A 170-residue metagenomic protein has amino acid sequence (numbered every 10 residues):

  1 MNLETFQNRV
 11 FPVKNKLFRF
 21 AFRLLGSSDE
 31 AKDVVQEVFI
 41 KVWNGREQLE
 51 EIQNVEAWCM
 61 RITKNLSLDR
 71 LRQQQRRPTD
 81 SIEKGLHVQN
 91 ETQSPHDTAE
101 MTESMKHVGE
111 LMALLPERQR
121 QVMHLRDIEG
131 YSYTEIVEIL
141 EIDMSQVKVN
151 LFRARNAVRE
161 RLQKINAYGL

Functional and structural regions predicted by a protein language model:
M1-R19, R23, W43: A short, charge-rich alpha-helical start-of-domain segment used by transcription regulators
F6-N8, H107-L115: Short amphipathic alpha-helical boundary/capping segments
R19, D33-I40, Q53-N65: Structural recognition of an alpha-helix C-terminal capping motif at a helix-to-coil junction
F39-N54, Q73-Q74: Sigma70-family region 2
K64-I82, M101, K164: Arg/Lys-rich amphipathic alpha helix in sigma70-family domain 2
L68, L140-K164: DNA-recognition helix of helix-turn-helix
R77-T102, S132: Internal acidic/polar
V122-R126: A short pre-motif secondary-structure segment
